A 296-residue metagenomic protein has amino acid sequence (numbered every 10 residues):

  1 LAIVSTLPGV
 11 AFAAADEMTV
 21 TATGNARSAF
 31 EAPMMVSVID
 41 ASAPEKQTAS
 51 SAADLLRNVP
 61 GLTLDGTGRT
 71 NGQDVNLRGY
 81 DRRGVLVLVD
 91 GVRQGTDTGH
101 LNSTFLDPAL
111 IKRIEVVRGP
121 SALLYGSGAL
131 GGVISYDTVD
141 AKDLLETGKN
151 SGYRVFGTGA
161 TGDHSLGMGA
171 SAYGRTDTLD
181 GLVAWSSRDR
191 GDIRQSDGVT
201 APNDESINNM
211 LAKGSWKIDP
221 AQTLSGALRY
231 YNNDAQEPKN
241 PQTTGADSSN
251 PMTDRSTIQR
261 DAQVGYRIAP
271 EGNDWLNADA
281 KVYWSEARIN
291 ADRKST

Functional and structural regions predicted by a protein language model:
L1-A15: Cleavable N-terminal targeting peptides that direct proteins into the secretory/outer-membrane pathway or into
A14-E146, H164, S285: Acidic, small-polar-rich N-terminal luminal/periplasmic segments of exported/outer-membrane proteins
N25-R27, R82, Q94, V139 (+5 more regions): Structural signature of outer-membrane beta-barrel domains
R82, T176-L179, D219-A221, E271-N273: Outer-membrane beta-barrel channels and translocator barrels
L110-K112, R118, L123-S196, N203-M210: Outer-membrane beta-barrel translocator/receptor signature
S151-V155, G181-V183, L224-G226, L276-V282: Transmembrane beta-strands of outer-membrane beta-barrel proteins
A170-T176, A212-W216, V264-I268: Residues on the lipid-exposed face of transmembrane beta-strands in outer-membrane beta-barrel proteins
S196-D197, A201-E205, A221-A278, E286-R293: Flexible loop and strand-edge segments within Gram-negative outer membrane beta-barrel domains
